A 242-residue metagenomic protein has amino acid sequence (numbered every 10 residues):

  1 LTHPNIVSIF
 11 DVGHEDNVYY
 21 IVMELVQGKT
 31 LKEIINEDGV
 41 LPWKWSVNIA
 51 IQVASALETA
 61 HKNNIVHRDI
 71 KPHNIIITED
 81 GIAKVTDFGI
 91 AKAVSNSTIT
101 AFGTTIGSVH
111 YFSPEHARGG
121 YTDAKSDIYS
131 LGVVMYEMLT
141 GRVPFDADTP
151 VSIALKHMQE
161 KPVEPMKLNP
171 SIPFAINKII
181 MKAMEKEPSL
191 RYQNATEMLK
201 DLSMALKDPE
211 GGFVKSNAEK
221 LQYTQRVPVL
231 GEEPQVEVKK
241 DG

Functional and structural regions predicted by a protein language model:
T2-N5, V18, T105, M158: Flexible N-lobe loop architecture of eukaryotic-like protein kinase catalytic domains
V12: Activation-segment/catalytic-loop signature of the eukaryotic protein kinase fold
D16-T30, I34: Conserved short submotifs of the Hanks-type protein kinase catalytic core that shape the nucleotide-binding pocket
I49-A50: Activation segment signature within eukaryotic-like protein kinase domains
A54-I65: Protein kinase catalytic-loop region centered on the HRD/HxD motif
H110-F213: C-terminal lobe helix-coil module of Hanks-type protein kinase domains
Q193-K240: Juxtacatalytic C-terminal regulatory tail of Ser/Thr protein kinases
